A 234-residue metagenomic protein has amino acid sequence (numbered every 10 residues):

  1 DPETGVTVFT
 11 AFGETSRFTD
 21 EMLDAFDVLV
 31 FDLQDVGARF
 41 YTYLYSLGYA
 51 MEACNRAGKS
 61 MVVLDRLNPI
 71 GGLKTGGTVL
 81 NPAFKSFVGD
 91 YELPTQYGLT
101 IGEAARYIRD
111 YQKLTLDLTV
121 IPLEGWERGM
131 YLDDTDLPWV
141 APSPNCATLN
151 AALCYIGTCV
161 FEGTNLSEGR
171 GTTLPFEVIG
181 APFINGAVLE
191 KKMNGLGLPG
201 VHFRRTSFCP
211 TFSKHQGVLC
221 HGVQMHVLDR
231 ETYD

Functional and structural regions predicted by a protein language model:
P2-A25, A38: Glycine-rich oxoanion-binding loops at beta->alpha junctions
D27-V36, V62-D65: Short acidic catalytic loops
D35-L47: Glycine/threonine-rich flexible loop motifs
C54-S60: A short helix->loop->beta-strand "cap" motif at the edges of active sites that frequently abuts
V62-F84: Glycine-rich, charge-decorated loop segments at or immediately adjacent to ligand/cofactor-binding or catalytic sites
F84-I156: Conserved anion/nucleotide-ligand pocket segment
L132-F203: ATP/pyrophosphate-binding catalytic subdomain of soluble kinases
G180-D234: Conserved functional hotspot residues or short segments at active or partner-binding sites across diverse domains
